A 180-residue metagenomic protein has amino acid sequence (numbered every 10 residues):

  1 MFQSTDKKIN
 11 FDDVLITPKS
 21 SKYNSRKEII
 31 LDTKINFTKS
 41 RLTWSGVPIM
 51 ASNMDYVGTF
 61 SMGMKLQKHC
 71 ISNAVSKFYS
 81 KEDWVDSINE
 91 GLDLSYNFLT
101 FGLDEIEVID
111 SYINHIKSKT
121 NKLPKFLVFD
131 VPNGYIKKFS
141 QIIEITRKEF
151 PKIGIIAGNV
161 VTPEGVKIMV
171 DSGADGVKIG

Functional and structural regions predicted by a protein language model:
M1-G180: Active-site entrance/lid segments in N-terminal catalytic domains of soluble metabolic enzymes
